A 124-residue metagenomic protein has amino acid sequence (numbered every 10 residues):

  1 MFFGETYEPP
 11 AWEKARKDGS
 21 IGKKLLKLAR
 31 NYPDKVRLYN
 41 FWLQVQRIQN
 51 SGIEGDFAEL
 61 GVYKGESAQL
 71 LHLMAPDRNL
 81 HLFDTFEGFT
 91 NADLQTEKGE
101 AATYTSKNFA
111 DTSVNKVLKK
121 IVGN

Functional and structural regions predicted by a protein language model:
M1-Y7: N-terminal auxiliary segments of SAM/dcSAM-dependent transferases
E8-K35, W42, I53-N124: S-adenosylmethionine/decaboxylated-SAM
Q44-R47: Pre-Walker A adenine-sensing motif
N50: Short basic/glycine-enriched coil/helix segment immediately N-terminal to the Walker B
